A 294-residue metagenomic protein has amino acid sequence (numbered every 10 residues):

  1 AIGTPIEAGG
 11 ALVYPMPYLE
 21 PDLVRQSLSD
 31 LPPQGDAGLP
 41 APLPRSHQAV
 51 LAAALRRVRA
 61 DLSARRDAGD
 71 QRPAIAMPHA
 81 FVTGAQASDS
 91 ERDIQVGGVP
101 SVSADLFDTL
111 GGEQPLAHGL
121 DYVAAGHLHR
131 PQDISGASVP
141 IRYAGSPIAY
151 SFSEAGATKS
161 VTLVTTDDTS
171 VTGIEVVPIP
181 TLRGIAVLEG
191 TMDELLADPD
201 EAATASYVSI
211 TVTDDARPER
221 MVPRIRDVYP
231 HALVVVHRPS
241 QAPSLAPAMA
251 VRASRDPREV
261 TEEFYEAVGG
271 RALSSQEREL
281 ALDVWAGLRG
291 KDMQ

Functional and structural regions predicted by a protein language model:
A1-P100: Conserved catalytic scaffold of divalent metal-dependent phosphoesterases
L12-Y14, T162, V208: Conserved beta-strand elements of the Class I
M16, P78-F81, L128, S146-P147 (+1 more regions): Fold-independent oxyanion-binding glycine-rich loops and adjacent beta-strand/coil segments at enzyme active sites
P17, G145, P178-P180: Residues at the C-termini of beta-strands that transition into short coil/loop
D67-D70, A117-H118, P199-A205: Flexible, charged surface loops at secondary-structure boundaries
P73, K159, A205-Y207: Short, surface-exposed beta-edge/turn micro-motifs
T83-G84, S88-T172: Conserved beta-sheet core of the metallophosphoesterase superfamily
T165-Q294: Accessory, non-catalytic peripheral segments of nucleic-acid enzymes
